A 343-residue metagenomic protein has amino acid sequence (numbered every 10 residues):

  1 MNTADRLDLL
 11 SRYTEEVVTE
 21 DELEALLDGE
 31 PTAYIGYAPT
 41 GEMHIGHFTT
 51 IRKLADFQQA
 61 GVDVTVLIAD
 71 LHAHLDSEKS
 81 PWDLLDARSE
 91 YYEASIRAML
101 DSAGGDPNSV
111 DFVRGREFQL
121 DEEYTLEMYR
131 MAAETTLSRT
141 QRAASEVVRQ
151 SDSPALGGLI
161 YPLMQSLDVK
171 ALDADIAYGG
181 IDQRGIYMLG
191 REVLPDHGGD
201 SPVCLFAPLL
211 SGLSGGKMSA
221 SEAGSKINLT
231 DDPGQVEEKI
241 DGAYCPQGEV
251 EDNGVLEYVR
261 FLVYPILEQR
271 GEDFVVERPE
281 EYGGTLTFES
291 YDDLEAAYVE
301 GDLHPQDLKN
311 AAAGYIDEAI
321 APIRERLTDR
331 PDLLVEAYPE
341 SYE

Functional and structural regions predicted by a protein language model:
M1-L9, A337-E343: Haloarchaeal acidic low-complexity proteome signature biased toward cell-envelope/secretome components but also
S11-S77, A177-R184, G190: N-terminal catalytic cores of NTP/NDP-binding nucleotidyl/phosphoryl-transfer enzymes
A38, L71, G115-E117, L209: Active-site beta-loop-alpha junctions enriched in small/polar residues
T50, S80-D83, E222, V259: Short secondary-structure boundary/capping segments
A69-W82, A207-G212: Short connector loops at secondary-structure junctions
W82-S201, F206: Divalent-metal (Mg2+/Mn2+/Ca2+)-assisted nucleotide/phosphate chemistry catalytic cores
G185-E343: Conserved nucleotide- and phosphate/pyrophosphate-binding catalytic cores in adenylate/nucleotidyl-handling enzymes
